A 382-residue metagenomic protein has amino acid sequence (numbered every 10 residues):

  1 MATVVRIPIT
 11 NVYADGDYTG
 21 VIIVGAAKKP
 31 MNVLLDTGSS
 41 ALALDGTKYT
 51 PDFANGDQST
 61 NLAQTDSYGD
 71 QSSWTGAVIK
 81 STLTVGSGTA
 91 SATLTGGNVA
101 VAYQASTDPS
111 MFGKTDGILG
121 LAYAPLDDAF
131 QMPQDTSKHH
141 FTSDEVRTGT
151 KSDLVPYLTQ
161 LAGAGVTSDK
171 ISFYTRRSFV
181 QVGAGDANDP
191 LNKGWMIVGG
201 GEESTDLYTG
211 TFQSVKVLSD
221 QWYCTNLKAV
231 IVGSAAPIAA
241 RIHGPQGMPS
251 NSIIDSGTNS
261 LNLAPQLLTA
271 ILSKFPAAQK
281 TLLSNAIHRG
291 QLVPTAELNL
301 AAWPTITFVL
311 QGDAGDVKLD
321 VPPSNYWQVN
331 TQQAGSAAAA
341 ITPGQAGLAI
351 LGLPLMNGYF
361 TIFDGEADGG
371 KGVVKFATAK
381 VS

Functional and structural regions predicted by a protein language model:
A2-Q213, A270-P304, A339-A349: Non-catalytic N-lobe/flap surface of aspartyl protease domains
G20-I22, N32-V33, N251-I254, L261 (+2 more regions): Conserved, well-structured core segments
V24-A26, L83-A90, I231-A236, F308-G315 (+1 more regions): Short acidic, glycine-rich loop/turn motifs
P30-L35, A92-Y103, Y208-L218, A239-P249 (+1 more regions): Short amphipathic beta-strand/extended segments with alternating polar/hydrophobic composition
L35-T37, A41, P245-K274: Active-site beta-strand/loop microenvironment that shapes enzyme catalytic pockets
R176-S178, G201-E203, V215, A235 (+4 more regions): Histidine- and/or cysteine-centered catalytic micro-motif in compact active-site loops
G183, L191-P249: Flexible, small-/acidic-enriched active-site or ligand-binding loops
A301-S382: Aspartic protease catalytic domain
